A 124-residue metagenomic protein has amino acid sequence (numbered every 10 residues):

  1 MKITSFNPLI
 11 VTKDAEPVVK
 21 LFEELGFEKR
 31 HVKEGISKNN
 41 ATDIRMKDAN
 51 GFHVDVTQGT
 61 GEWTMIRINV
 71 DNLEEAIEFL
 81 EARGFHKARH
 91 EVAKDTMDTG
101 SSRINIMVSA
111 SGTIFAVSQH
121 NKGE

Functional and structural regions predicted by a protein language model:
M1-V19, L25, H31, T64-I66 (+1 more regions): N-terminal beta-strand motif that seeds the catalytic metal site of vicinal oxygen chelate
T4-D14, Q58-R83, R103-V108: Vicinal oxygen chelate
K13-D14, A49-G51, V70-L73, A110-G112 (+1 more regions): Short loop segments at secondary-structure junctions
V18-E24, L80, G112: Conserved active-site tyrosine of GNAT-family acetyltransferases
R30-T64, I114-H120: Conserved short beta-strand elements that form part of the metal-binding/catalytic scaffold of enzyme active sites
V32-E34, K47, E81-E124: Vicinal oxygen chelate
N39-D43, M65-R67, D98-I104: Short, solvent-exposed polar/charged micro-motifs at secondary-structure junctions
